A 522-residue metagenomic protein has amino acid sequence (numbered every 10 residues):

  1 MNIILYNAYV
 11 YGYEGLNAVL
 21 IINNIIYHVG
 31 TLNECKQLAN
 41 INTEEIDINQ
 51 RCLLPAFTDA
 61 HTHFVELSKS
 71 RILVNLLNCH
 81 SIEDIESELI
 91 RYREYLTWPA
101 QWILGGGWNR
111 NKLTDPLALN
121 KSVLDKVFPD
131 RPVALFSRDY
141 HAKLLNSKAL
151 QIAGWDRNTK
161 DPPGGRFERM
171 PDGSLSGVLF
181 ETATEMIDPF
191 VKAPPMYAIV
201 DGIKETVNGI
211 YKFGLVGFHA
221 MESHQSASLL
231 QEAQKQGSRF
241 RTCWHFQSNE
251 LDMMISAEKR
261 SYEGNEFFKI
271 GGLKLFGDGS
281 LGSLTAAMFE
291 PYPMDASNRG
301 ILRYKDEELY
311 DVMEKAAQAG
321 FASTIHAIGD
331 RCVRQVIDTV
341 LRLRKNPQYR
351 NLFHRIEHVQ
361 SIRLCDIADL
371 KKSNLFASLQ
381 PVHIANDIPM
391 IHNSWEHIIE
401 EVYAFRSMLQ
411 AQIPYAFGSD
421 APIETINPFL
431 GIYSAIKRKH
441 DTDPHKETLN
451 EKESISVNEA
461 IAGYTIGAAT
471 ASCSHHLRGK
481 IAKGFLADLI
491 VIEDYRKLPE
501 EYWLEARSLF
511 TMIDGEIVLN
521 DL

Functional and structural regions predicted by a protein language model:
N2-Y6, Y11-S256, S280-K315, A319-I328 (+5 more regions): Divalent metal-binding segments
V19-L20, L275, T511: Short aromatic-centered micro-motifs
H63, F268-T285, N374-I384: Non-cysteine beta-strand/loop elements that form the S-adenosyl-L-methionine
F136, A220-M221, C243-Q247, G271-L273 (+7 more regions): Generic beta-strand/beta-sheet core signal
N146, G214, I270, G279 (+6 more regions): Conserved, mostly hydrophobic/aromatic
E232-L275, I362-A368: Extended hydrophobic/aromatic segments used for targeting, binding, or gating
E314-S323, R331-H354, V359, L364-A368 (+2 more regions): His/Asp/Glu-enriched, well-ordered alpha-helical/loop segment that forms or immediately abuts the divalent-metal
R496-Y502: Short, Lys/Arg- and Gly-enriched loop/turn segments at beta-strand edges
